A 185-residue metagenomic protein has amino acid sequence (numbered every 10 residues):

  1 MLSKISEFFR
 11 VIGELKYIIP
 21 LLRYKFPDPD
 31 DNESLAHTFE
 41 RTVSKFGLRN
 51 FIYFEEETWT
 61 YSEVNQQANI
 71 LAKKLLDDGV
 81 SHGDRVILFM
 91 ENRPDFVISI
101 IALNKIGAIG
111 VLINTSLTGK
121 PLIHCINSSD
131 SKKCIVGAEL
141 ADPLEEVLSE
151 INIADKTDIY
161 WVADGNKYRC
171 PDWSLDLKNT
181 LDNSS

Functional and structural regions predicted by a protein language model:
M1-N32: Flexible, non-catalytic linker and terminal segments flanking ANL/adenylate-forming cores
M1-S6, D77-D78, K105-T180: Structural core segment of the AMP-binding/adenylate-forming
V11, R41-G47: Flexible acidic/glycine-rich loop/turn elements at helix↔coil and beta-strand↔loop transitions within catalytic cores
Y24-E33, K167-S185: Flexible, low-complexity linker/hinge segments
P27-H37, L48-R93, V97-I101, T118-N127 (+1 more regions): Conserved AMP-binding/adenylate-forming core of the ANL superfamily
F39-E40, L148: A conserved short alpha-helical segment within the catalytic HATPase_c
V43-K45, G79-S81, N152: Generic structural signal for beta-strand residues in well-ordered domains
